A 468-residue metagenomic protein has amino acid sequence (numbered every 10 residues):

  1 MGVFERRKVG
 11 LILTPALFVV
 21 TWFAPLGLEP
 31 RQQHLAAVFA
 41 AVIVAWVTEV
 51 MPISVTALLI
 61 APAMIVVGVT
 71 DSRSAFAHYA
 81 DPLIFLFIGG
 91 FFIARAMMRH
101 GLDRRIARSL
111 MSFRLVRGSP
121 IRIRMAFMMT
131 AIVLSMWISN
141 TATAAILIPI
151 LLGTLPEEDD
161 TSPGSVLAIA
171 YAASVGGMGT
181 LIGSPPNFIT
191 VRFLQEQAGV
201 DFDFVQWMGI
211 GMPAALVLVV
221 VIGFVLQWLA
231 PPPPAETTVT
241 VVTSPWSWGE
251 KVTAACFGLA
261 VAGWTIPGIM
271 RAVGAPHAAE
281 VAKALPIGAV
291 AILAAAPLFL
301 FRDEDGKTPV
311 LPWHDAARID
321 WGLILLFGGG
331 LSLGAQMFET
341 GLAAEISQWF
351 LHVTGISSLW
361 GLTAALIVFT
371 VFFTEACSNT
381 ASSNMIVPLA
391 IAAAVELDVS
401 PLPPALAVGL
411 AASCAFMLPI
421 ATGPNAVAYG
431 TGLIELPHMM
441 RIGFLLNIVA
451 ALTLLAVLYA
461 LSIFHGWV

Functional and structural regions predicted by a protein language model:
G2-E5, G27-H34, S72-P82, V200-P213 (+5 more regions): Interfacial loop-to-helix junctions that mark the boundaries of transmembrane helices in multi-pass membrane
G2-P25, I93, R99-L102, G118 (+5 more regions): Juxtamembrane and boundary regions of transmembrane helices in multi-pass small-molecule transporters and channels
L11-A24, V38-T48, I60-V66, I88-A94 (+10 more regions): Hydrophobic core segments of alpha-helical transmembrane domains in multi-pass membrane transport and ion-translocation
A24-A37, A80-F92, N140-A144, P213-V217 (+3 more regions): Structural signature of hydrophobic alpha-helical transmembrane segments
L26-Q33, A41-L58, A75, W246-K251 (+2 more regions): Flexible hinge motifs at transmembrane-helix junctions and intramembrane kinks/re-entrant loops in multi-pass membrane
A41, V55, L59-D160, H314-A317 (+2 more regions): Membrane-embedded alpha-helical segments and adjacent helix-loop junctions characteristic of multi-pass solute
I60-A61, A107-S109, T141-T154, V166-A170 (+7 more regions): Re-entrant/interfacial helical elements at transmembrane boundaries that shape and gate the permeation pathway
D160, M208-P213, L325-F338, A343 (+1 more regions): C-terminal transmembrane helix pair
